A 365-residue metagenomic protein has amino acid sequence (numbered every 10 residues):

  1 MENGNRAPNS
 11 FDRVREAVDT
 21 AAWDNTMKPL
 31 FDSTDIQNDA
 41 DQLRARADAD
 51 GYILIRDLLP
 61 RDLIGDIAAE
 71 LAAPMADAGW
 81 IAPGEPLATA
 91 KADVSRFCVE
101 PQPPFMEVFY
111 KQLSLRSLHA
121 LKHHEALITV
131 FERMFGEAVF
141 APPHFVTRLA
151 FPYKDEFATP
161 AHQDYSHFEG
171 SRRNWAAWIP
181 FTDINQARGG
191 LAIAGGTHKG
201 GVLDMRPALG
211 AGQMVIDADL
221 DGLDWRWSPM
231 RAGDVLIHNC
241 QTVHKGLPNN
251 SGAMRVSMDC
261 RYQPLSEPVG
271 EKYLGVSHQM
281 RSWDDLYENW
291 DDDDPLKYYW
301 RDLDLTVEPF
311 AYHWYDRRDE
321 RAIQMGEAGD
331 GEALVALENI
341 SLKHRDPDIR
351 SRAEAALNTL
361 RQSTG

Functional and structural regions predicted by a protein language model:
E2-S33, V235-I237, T242-D330: Non-heme Fe(II)/2-oxoglutarate
N3-A49, R56-A161, H167-F168: Non-heme Fe(II)-dependent double-stranded beta-helix
E137-F140, Q163-R172, I179-G190, G196-H198 (+1 more regions): Active-site region of the double-stranded beta-helix
E169-Q186, P229, I237, C260-P264: Short, conserved beta-strand element in jelly-roll/cupin
I184-K245: Double-stranded beta-helix
D316-E320, R345-R352: Positions within the helices of HEAT/ARM-like alpha-solenoid repeats
M325, A356-L357: Hydrophobic core/packing positions within alpha-helical solenoid repeats
D330-L342, Q362-G365: Amphipathic alpha-helical scaffolding segments comprising HEAT/armadillo-like alpha-solenoid repeats
